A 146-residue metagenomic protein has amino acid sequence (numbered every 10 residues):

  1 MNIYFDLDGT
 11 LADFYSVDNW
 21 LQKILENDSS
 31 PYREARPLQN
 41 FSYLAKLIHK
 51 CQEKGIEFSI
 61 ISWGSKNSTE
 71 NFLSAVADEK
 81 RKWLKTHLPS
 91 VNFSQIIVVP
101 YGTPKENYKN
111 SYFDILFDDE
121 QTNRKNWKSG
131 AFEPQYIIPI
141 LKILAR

Functional and structural regions predicted by a protein language model:
N2-I3, I115: Structural motif
Y4, D8-W83, H87: Alpha-helical substrate-recognition element adjacent to the catalytic core
Y43-K50, N107-N110, N126-G130: A short acidic, amphipathic alpha-helical/loop segment
K54-G55, K85-Q95, K128-P134: Structural alpha-beta junctions
E57-S59, I97, I115: A structural signal for isolated positions on well-ordered beta-strands in alpha/beta enzyme cores
I61, V98-Y101, P134: Conserved beta-strand termini and adjacent loop/short-helix elements that scaffold enzyme active sites in alpha/beta
R81, P89-F113: Donor nucleotide-activated moiety binding/catalytic core segment of transferases that use nucleotide-activated donors
S111-R146: Acidic, Mg2+-coordinating phosphoryl-transfer loop and its flanking beta/alpha structural elements, shared across
